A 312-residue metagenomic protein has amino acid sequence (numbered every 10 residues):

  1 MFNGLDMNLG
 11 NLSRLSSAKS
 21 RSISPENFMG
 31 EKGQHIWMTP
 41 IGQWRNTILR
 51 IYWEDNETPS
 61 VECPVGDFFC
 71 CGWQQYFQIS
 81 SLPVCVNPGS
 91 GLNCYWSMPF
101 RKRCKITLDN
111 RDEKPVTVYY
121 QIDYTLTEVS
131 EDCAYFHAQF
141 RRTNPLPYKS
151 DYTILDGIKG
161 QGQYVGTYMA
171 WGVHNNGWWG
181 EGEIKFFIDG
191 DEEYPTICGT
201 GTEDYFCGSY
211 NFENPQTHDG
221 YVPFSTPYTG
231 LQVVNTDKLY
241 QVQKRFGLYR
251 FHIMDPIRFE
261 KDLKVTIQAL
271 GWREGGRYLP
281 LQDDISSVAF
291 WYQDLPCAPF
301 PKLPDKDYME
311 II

Functional and structural regions predicted by a protein language model:
M1-I312: Beta-strand-centric surfaces of beta-sandwich/beta-rich domains
